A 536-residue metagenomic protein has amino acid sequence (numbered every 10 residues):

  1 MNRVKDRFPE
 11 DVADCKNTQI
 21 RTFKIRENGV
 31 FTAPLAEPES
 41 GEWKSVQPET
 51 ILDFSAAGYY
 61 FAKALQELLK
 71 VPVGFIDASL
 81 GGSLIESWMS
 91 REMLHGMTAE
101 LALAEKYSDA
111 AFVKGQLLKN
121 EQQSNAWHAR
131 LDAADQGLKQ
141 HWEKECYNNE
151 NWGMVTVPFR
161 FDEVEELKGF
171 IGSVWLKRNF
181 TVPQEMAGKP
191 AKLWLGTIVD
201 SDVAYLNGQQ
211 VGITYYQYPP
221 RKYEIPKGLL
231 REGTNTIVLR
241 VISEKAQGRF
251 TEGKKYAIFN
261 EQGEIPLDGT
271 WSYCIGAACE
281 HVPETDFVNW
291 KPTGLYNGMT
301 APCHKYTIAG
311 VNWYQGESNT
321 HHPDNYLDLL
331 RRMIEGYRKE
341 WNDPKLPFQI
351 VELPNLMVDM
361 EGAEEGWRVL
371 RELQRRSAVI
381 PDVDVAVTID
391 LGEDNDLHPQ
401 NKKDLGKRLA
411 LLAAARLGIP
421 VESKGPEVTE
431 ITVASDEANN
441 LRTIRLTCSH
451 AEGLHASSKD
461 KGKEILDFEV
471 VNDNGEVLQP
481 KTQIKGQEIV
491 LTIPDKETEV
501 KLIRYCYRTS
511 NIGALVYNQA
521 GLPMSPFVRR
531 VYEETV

Functional and structural regions predicted by a protein language model:
M1-S45, E49, I76-F161, T234-I308: An acidic-aromatic loop/edge-strand motif
K16-I20, L69-G74, T234, Y306-G310 (+2 more regions): Loop/turn elements at helix/coil->beta-strand transitions in domains of secreted/extracellular proteins
W152, F180-G208, I237-L239: Aromatic-lined ligand-binding clefts that engage carbohydrates, nucleic acids, or primary amines
L167-G172, T181, K192, Q400 (+4 more regions): Surface beta-strand/loop "capping" patches
G169-P183, R221-Y223, N297: Short beta-strands within extracellular/lumenal beta-sheet-rich domains
I171-V174, P183-K192, T498-V500: Extended extracellular/luminal ectodomain segments enriched in beta-structured repeat modules
A204-K255, K485-G486: Beta-strand-rich ligand-recognition modules
R445, S449-V536: C-terminal beta-sandwich/jelly-roll accessory domains of carbohydrate-active enzymes
